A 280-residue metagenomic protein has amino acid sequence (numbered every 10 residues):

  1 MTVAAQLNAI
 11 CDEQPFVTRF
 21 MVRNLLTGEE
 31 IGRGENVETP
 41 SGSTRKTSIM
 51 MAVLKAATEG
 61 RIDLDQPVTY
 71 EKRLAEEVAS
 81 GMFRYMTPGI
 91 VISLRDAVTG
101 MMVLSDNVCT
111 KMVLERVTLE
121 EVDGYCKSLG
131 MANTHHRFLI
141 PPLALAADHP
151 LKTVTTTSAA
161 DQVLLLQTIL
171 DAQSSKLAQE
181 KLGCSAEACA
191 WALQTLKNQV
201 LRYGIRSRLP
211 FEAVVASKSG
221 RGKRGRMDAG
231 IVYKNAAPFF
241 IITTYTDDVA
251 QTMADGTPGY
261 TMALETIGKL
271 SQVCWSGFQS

Functional and structural regions predicted by a protein language model:
M1-P40: Beta-lactamase-like hydrolase cores
T2-N8, E30, I169-R202, K218-S280: Structured C-terminal helix/loop/strand segments within mature extracytoplasmic catalytic/sensor domains
Q14-V17, M112-D171: Mid-domain, small-residue-enriched loop/turn segments at the edges of structured enzyme/sensor domains
P40-V68, I242: Active-site SXXK
M51-E59, L164-D171, Q272-S276: Short glycine/serine- and small hydrophobic-enriched flexible loop segments
D65-E71, A190-Q194: Beta-strand segments within the central parallel beta-sheet cores of soluble alpha/beta enzyme folds
A75-V113, L119, L151: Conserved catalytic neighborhood of penicillin-recognizing serine enzymes
